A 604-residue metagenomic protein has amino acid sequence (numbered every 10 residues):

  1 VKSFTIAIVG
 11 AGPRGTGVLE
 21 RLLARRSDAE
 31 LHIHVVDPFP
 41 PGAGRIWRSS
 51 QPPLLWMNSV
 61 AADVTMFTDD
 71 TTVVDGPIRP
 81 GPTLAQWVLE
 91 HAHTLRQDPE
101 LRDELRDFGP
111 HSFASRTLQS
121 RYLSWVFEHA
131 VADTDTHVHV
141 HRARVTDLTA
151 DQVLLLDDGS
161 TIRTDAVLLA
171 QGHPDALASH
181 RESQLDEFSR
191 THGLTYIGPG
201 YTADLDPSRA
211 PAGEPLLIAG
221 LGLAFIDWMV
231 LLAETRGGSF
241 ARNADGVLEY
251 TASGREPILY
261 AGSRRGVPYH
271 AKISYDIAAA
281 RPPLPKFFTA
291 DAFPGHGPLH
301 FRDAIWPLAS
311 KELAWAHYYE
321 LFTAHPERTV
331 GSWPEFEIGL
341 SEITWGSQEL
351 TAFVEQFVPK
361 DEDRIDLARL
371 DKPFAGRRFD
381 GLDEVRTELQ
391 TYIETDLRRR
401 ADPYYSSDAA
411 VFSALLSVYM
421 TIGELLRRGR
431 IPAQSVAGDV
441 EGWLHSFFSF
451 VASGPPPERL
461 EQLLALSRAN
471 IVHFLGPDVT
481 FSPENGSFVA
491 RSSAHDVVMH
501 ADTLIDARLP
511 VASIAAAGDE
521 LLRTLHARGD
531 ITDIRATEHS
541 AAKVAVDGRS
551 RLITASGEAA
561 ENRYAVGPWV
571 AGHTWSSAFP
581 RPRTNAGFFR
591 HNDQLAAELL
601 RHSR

Functional and structural regions predicted by a protein language model:
V1-Q51, R102-R601: Flavin (primarily FAD) cofactor-binding/catalytic cores of flavoenzymes
P41-R102: Redox-cofactor-proximal catalytic regions of oxidoreductases
